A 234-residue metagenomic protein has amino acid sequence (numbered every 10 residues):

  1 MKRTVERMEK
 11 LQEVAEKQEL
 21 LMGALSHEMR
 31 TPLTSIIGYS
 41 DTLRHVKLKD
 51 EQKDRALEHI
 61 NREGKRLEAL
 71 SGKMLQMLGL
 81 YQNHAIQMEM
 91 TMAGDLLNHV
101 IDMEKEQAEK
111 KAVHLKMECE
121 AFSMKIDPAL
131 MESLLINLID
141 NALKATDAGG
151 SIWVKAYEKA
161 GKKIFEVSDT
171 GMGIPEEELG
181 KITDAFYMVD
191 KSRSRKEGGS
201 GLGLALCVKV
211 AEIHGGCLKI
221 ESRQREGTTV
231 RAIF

Functional and structural regions predicted by a protein language model:
R62-L67: Short alpha-helical segment of the dimerization/phosphotransfer core of two-component systems
Y81-Q87, C119, S123-A129: Conserved micro-motifs of the catalytic ATP-binding
A142-L143: Short helix-loop "hinge" at the ATP-lid/N-box region of the Bergerat-fold HATPase_c
G149-G161: Short beta-strand/loop element within the Bergerat-fold HATPase_c
I174-M188: Short conserved segment of the HATPase_c
G215-G216: Conserved glycine-rich
